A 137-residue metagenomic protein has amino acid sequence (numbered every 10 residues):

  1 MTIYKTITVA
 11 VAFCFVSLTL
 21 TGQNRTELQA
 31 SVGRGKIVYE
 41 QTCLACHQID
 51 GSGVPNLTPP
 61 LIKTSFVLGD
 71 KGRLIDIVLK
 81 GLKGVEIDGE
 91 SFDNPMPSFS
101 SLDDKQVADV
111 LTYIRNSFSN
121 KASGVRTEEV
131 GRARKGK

Functional and structural regions predicted by a protein language model:
T2, V11-T21: Hydrophobic h-region of N-terminal signal peptides that target proteins for export in Gram-negative bacteria
L20-V38, A133: Electrostatic cytochrome c docking/interface patches
S31-R34, D70, L74, Q106 (+1 more regions): Stable alpha-helical elements in mature extracytoplasmic
G35, Y39-I49, V110, I114: The canonical Cys-X-X-Cys-His
G51-G53: Alpha/beta-hydrolase active-site loop signature
P55-I62, L82-K137: Axial heme c-ligation environment in periplasmic c-type cytochrome domains
K63-K71: Conserved helix-turn-beta segment immediately C-terminal to the redox Cys motif in thioredoxin-like folds
